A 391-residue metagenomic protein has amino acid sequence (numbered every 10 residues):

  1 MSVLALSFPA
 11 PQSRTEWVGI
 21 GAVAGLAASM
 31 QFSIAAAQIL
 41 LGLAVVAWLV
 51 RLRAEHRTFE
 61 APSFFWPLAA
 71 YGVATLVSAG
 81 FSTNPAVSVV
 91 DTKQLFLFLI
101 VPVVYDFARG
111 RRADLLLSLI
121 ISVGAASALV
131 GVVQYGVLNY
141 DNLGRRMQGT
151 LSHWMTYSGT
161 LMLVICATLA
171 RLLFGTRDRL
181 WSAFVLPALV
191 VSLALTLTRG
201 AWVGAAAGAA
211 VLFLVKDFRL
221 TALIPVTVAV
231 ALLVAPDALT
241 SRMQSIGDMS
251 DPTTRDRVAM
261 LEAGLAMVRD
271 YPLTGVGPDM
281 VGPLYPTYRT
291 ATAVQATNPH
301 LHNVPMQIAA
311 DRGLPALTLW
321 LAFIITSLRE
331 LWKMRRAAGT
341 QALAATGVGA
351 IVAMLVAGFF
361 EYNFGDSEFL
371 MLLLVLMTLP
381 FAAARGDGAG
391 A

Functional and structural regions predicted by a protein language model:
M1-V87, L99, F107-S118, L172-L180 (+1 more regions): Transmembrane signal-anchor hairpin modules in multi-pass inner-membrane enzymes, especially those that act on
A22, A27, L76-V77, D114-L143 (+7 more regions): Alpha-helical transmembrane segments of multi-pass inner-membrane proteins
I34-R51, D91-V101, T156-I165, W202-A210 (+2 more regions): Membrane-embedded alpha-helical segments of multi-pass membrane proteins, especially the transmembrane helices
G42-L49, R219-L220, V226, L343-A391: Transmembrane alpha-helices of multi-pass inner-membrane enzymes
F81-V89, A194-L195, F359-F364: Membrane-interface helix caps and helix-loop-helix hairpins in membrane proteins
L129, F213-T254, A259-D270, P278: A membrane-periplasm/extracellular boundary helix in multi-pass inner-membrane enzymes that assemble envelope glycans
D248-A259, T274-R312: Long extracytoplasmic/lumenal interhelical loops at the membrane interface of multi-pass membrane proteins
R312-V352: Hydrophobic transmembrane alpha-helices and their immediate junctions
